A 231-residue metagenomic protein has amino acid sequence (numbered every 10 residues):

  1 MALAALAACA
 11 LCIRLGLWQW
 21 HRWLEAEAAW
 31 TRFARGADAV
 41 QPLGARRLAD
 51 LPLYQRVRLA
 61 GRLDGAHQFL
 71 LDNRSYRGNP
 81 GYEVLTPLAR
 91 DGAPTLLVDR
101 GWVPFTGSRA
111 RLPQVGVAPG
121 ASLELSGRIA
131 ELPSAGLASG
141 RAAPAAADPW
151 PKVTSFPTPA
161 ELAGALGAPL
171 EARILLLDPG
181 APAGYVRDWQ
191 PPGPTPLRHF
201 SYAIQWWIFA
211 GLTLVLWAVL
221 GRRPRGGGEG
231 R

Functional and structural regions predicted by a protein language model:
M1-R231: Surface-exposed, charge/polar-rich loops and edge strands
